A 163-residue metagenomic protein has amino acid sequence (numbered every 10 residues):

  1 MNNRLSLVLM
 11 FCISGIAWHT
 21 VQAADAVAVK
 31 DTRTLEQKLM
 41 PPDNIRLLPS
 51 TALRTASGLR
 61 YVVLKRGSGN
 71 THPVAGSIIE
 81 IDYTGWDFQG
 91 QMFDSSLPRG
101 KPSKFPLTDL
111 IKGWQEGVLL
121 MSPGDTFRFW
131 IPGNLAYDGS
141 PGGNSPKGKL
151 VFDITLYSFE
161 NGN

Functional and structural regions predicted by a protein language model:
N2-M10, W18-N163: Cross-family detector of peptidyl-prolyl cis-trans isomerase
